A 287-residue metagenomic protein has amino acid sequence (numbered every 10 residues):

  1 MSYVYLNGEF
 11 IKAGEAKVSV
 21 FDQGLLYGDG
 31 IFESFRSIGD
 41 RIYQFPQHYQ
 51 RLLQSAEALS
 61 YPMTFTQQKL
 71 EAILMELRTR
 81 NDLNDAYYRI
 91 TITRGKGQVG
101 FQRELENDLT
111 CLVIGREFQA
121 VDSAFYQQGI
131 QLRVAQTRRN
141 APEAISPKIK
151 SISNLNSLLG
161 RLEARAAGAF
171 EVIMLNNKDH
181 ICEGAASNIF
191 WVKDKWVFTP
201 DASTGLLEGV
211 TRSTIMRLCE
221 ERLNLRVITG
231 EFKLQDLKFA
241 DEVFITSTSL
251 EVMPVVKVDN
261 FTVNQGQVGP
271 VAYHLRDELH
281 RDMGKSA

Functional and structural regions predicted by a protein language model:
M1-I173, N177-K178, R217-A287: Conserved alpha/beta cores of soluble small-molecule-handling proteins
L25, C182, F190, E208 (+1 more regions): Residues that recognize and position ribonucleotide moieties
T91-T93, T199-P200, T204, T211 (+1 more regions): Ser/Thr-centric signal marking residues that sit in or immediately flank functional binding/regulatory motifs
I149-K150, N154, E171, V197-E208: Short, surface-exposed loop/turn motifs that are enriched in glycine and acidic residues and include a nearby proline
I173, H180-A202: Glycine- and Gly-Pro-enriched alpha-helical subdomains that act as flexible, kink-prone "lid/hinge" or packing modules
A185, G205-L223, N260: Catalytic-pocket segment enriched in acidic/His residues
S187-N188, S213, L250-M253: Glycine-centered loop/turn positions within well-structured domains that cap or flank conserved ligand/cofactor-binding
